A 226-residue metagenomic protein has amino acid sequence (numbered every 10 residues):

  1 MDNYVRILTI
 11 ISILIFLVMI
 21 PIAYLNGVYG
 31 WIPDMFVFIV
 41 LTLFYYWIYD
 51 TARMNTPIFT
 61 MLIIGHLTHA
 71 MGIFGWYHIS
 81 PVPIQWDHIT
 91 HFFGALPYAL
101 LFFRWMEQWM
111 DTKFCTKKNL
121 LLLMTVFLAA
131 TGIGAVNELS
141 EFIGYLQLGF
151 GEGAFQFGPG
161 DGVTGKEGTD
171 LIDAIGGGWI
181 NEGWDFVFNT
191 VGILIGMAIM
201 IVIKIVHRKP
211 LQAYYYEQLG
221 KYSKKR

Functional and structural regions predicted by a protein language model:
M1-G153, G158-G183, T190-R226: Bulky hydrophobic segments
